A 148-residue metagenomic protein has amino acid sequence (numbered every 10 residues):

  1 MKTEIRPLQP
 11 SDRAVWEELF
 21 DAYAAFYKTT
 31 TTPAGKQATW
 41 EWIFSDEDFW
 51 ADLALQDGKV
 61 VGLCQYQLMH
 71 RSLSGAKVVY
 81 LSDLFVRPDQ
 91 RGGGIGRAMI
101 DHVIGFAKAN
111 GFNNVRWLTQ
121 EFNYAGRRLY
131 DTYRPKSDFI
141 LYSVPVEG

Functional and structural regions predicted by a protein language model:
E4-E18: A short beta-loop-alpha structural element at the N-terminal edge of CoA-dependent acyl/N-acetyltransferase catalytic
E17-W42: Conserved GNAT-fold acetyl-CoA-binding loop/helix
E41-L53, Y80: A short helix-loop-beta-strand connector motif used in the catalytic cores of GNAT acetyltransferases and, in some
L53, K59-L68: Conserved beta-strand in the GNAT
V86, G92-G105: Conserved acetyl-CoA-binding loop-helix of GNAT-fold acetyltransferases
R97, E121-I140: Conserved active-site alpha-helix within GNAT-family acetyltransferase domains
K108-L118: Conserved GNAT acetyl-CoA-binding A-motif
R116-G126, P145-E147: Conserved beta-strand-loop-alpha-helix junction that forms the acyl-donor binding cleft
